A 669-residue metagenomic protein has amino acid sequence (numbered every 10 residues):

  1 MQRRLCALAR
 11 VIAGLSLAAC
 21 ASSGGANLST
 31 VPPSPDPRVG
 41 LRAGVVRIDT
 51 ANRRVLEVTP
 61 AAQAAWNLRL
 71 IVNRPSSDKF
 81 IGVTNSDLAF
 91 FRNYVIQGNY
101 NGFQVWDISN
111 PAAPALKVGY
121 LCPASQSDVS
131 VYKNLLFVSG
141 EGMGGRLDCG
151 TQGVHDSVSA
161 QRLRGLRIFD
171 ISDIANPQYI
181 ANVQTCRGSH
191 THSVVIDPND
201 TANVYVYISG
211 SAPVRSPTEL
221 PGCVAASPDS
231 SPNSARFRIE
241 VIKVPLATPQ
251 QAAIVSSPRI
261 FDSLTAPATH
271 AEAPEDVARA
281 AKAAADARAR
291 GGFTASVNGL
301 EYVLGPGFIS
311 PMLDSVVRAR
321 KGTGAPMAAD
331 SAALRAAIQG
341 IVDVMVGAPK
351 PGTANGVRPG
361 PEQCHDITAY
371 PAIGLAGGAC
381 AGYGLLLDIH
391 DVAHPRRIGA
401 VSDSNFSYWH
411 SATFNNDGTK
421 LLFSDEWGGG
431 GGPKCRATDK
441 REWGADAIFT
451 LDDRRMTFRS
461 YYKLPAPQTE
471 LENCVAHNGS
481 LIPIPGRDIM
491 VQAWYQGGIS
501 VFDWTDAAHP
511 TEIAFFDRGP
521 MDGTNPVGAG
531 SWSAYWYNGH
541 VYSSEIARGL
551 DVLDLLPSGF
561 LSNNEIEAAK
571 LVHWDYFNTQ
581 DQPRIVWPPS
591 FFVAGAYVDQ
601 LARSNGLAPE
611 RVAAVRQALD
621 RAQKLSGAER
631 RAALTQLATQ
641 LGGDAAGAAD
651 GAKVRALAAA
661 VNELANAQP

Functional and structural regions predicted by a protein language model:
M1-I12: Bacterial N-terminal signal peptides that target proteins for export
A13, D551, L555-S558, G642 (+2 more regions): A short, amphipathic alpha-helical segment
A13-G14, A61: Residue-level signal for mature regions of secreted extracellular proteins and peptides
A18-A19: C-terminal motif of bacterial Sec signal peptides marking the signal peptidase cleavage site
S22: Short, conserved catalytic or interaction motifs in soluble domains
N27-L601, A614: Feature marking well-ordered beta-strand scaffolds used for ligand recognition
N564-P669: Soluble extracellular-acting proteins and domains
